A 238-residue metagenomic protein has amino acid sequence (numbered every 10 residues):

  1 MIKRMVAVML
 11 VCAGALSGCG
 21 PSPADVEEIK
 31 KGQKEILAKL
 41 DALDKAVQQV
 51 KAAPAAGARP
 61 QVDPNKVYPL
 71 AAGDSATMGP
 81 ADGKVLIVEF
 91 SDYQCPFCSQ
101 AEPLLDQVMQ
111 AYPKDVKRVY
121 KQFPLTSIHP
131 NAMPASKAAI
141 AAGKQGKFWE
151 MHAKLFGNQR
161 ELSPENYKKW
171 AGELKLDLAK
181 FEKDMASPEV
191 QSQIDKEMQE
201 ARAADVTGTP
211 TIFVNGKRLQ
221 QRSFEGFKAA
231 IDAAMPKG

Functional and structural regions predicted by a protein language model:
M1-S17: Sec-dependent bacterial lipoprotein signal peptides
R4-V6, P21-L37, K169-G238: C-terminal cap of thioredoxin/glutaredoxin-like
V11, D82, F90: Flanking scaffold residues of small Cys/His-coordinated metal-binding clusters
A13-L70, S75: Extended alpha-helical heptad-repeat/coiled-coil "stalk" and oligomerization rods
P54, E150-K154, K180-D184: Surface-exposed patches in mature extracellular/periplasmic domains of secreted proteins
Y68-V85, Q110: A short beta-strand-turn-helix
G73, L105, K196-Q199: Alpha-helical scaffolding within the catalytic cores of extracellular/periplasmic polymer-degrading hydrolases
V88-E89, Y93, S99-G172, R202-T207 (+1 more regions): Structural alpha/beta surface segment adjacent to cysteine/selenocysteine redox centers across thiol/disulfide enzymes
